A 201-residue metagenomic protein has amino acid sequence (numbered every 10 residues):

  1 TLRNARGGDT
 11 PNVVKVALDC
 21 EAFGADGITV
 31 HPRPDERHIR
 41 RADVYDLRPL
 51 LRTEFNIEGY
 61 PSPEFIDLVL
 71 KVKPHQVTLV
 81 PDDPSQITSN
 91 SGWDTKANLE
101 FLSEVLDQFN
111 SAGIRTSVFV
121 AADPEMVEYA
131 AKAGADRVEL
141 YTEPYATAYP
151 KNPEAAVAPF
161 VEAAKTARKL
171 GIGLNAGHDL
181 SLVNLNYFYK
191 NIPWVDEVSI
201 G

Functional and structural regions predicted by a protein language model:
T1-N56, Y60-E64, L70-P74, Y129 (+1 more regions): Conserved N-terminal beta1-alpha1 strand-loop-helix module at the mouth
T1-V13, E54-P61, T88-K96, N110-A122 (+1 more regions): Active-site mouth loops of central-metabolism enzymes
I28-T29, N56, T78, S117 (+3 more regions): Conserved beta-strand positions in the central sheet of alpha/beta enzyme cores
P49-I57, V105-V118, A167-G177: Short beta-strand/loop segments at the ligand-binding rim of alpha/beta enzyme cores
P63-V72, D123-A133, A176, L180-V195: Catalytic cores of alpha/beta
P74-P84, A135-E143, D196-I200: Non-cysteine beta-strand/loop elements that form the S-adenosyl-L-methionine
V77-D136: Hydrophobic, well-structured mid-protein blocks that either form specific transmembrane helices
R115-L170: Histidine/lysine/aspartate-rich catalytic loop segments that bind and position anionic ligands
